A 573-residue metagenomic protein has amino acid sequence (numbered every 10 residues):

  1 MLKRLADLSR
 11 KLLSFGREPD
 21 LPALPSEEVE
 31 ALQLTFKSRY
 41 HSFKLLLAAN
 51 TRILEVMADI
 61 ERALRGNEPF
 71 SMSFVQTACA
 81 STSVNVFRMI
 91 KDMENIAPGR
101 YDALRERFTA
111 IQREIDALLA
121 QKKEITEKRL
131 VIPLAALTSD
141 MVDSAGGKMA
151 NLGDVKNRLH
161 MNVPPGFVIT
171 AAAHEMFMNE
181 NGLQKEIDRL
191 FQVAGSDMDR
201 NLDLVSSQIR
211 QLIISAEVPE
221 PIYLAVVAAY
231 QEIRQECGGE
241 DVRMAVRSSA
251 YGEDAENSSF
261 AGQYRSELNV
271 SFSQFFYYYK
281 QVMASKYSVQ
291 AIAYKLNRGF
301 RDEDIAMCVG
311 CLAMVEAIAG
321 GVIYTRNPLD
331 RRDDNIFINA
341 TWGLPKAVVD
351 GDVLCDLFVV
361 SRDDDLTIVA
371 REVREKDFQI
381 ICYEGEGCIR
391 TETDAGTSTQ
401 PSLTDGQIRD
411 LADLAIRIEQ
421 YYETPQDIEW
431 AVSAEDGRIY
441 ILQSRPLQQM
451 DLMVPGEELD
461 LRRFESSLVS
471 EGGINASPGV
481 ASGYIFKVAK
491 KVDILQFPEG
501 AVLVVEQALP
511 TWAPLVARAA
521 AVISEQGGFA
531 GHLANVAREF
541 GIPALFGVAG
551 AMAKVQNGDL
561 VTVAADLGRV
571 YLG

Functional and structural regions predicted by a protein language model:
M1-G310, A319, T399, G406 (+6 more regions): N-terminal beta-alpha lobe that positions the nucleotide/phosphoryl donor in ATP/NTP-coupled carboxylate activation
D143-M176, A245-F275, A313-F358, P425-M450 (+1 more regions): Conserved phosphate/anionic-ligand binding catalytic regions in large, soluble enzymes, centered on
P165-F191, R362-D364, K376-G387, Q420-F464 (+1 more regions): Terminal amphipathic helices with adjacent charged low-complexity linkers/tails
E180-Q184, V348, E435, Q449-D451 (+2 more regions): Acidic, glycine-rich flexible loop/linker segments
V289, R362-D363, T367-I368, G531 (+1 more regions): Active-site rim segments in enzyme catalytic domains, especially the processed small/beta chain of N-terminal
C308-V309, E316-G320, D377-C382: Alpha-helical transmembrane segments of multi-pass membrane proteins, especially the membrane-embedded transport
N335-D427, V432-E435, S470-S482, E499-G500: Conserved catalytic alpha/beta cores of large enzymes that bind or transform nucleotide phosphates and polynucleotides
V454-Q496: C-terminal active-site "lid" helix and adjoining low-complexity regulatory extension at the edge of ATP-using catalytic
